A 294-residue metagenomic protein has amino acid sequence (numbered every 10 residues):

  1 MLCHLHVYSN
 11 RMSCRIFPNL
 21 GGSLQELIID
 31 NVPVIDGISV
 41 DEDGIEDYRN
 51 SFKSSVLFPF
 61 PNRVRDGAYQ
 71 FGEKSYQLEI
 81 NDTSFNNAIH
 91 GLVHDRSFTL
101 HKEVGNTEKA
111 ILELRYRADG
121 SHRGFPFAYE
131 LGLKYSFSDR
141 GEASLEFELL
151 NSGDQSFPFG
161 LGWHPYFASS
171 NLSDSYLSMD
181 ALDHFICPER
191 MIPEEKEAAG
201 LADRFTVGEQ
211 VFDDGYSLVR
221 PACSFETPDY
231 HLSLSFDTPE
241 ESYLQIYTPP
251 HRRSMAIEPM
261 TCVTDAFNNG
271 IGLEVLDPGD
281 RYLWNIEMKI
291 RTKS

Functional and structural regions predicted by a protein language model:
M1-D82, P221-P239, D280-R291: Beta-strand-rich N-terminal accessory domains
V7, S13, Y116-F159, W163-P165: Acidic, contiguous internal or C-terminal segments within carbohydrate-active enzymes that form a structured patch used
D30, Q70-K74, H101-L112, S136-E142 (+3 more regions): A short, structured loop/turn motif at beta-sheet edges
D47-S55, I80-F85, E113-D119, D203-E209: Short Pro/Gly-enriched beta-strand edge/turn motifs at strand-loop
G67-A68, R123-F127, F137, I271-D280: Exposed beta-sheet edge/beta-hairpin loop segments within beta-rich domains
Q77-L78, Q155-P158, P165-P239: Active-site/ligand-binding surface loops and adjacent short beta/alpha elements that line catalytic pockets across
E79-D139: Extended, loop-rich substrate-binding clefts of extracytoplasmic carbohydrate-active enzymes
L232-S294: Active-site pocket scaffolds in enzymes
